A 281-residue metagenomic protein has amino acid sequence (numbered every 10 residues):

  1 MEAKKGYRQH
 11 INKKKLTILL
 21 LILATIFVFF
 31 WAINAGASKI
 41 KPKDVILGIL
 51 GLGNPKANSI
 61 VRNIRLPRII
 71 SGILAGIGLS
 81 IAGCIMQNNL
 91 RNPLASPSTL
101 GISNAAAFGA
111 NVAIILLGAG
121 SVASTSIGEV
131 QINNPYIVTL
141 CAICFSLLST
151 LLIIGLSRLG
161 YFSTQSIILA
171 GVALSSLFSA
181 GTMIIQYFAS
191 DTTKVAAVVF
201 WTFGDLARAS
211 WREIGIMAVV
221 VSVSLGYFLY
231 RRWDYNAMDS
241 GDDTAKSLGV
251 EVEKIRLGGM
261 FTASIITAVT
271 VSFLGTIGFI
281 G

Functional and structural regions predicted by a protein language model:
E2-G281: Alpha-helical transmembrane segments in inner-membrane proteins
